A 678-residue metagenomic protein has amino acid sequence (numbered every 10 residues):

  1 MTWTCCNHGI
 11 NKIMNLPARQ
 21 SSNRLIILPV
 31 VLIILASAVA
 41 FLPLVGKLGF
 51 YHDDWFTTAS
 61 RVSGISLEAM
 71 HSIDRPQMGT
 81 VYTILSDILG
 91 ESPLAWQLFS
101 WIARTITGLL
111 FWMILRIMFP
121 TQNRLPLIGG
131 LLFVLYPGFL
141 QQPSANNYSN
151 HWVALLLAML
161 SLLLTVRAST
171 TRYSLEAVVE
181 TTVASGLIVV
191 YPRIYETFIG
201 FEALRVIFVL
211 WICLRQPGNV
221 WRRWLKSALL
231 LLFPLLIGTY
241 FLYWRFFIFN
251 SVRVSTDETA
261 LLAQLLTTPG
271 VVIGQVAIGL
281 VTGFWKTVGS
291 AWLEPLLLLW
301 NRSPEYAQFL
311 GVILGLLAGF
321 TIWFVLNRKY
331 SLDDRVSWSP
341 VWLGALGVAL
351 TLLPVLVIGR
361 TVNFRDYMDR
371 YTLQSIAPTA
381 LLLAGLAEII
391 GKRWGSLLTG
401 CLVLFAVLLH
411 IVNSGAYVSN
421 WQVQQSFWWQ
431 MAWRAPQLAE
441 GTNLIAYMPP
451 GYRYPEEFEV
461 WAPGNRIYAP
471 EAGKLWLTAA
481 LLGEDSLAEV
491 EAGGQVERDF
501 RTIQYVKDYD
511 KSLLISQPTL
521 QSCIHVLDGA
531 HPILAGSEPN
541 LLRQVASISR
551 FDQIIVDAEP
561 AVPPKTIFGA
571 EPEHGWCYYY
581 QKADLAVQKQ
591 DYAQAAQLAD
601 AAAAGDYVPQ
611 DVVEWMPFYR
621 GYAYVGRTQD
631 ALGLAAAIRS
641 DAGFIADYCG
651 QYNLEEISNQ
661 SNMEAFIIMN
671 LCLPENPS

Functional and structural regions predicted by a protein language model:
C6, G200-G238, Y243: Perimembrane helix-loop-helix junctions
V31, V341, L381, L386-H410: Signature aromatic-anchored transmembrane alpha helix within multi-pass, membrane-resident enzymes that catalyze glycan
I34, G315-L316, S331-R360, L397-F405 (+1 more regions): Transmembrane alpha-helix segments characteristic of polytopic inner-membrane glycan-assembly/cell-envelope
H52-D87, S92-L94, I237-V325: Membrane-lumen/periplasm interface segments of multi-pass, membrane-embedded glycan/lipid transferases
L98-N123, L160-L164, G319-F324: Transmembrane-helix motifs of polytopic, lipid-linked glycan transferases
F111, L115-G138, L155-L156, G395-L397: Transmembrane-helix signature of polytopic, membrane-embedded enzymes that assemble or transfer cell-envelope glycans
A177-Y195, F201: Membrane-interface alpha helices of multi-pass inner-membrane proteins
A435-E440, M448-S678: C-terminal luminal/periplasmic domains and tails of membrane-associated envelope-modifying transferases
